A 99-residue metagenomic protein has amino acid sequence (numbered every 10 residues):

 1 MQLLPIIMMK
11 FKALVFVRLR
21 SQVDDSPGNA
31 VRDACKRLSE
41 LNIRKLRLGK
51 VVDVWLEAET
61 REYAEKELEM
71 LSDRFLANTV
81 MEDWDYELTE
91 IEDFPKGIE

Functional and structural regions predicted by a protein language model:
Q2-I91, P95-E99: Long, contiguous binding/interaction regions
